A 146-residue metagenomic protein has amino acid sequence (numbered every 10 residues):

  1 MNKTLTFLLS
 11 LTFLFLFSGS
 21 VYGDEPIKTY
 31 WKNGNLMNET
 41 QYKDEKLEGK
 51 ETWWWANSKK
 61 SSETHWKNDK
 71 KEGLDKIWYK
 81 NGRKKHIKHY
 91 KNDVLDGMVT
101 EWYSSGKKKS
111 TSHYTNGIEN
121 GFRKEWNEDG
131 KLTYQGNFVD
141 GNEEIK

Functional and structural regions predicted by a protein language model:
M1-N2: N-terminal secretory signal peptides that target proteins for export/translocation
L5-F7, F15-K146: Glycine/tyrosine- and acidic-biased, solvent-exposed loop/turn segments at the edges of beta-strands
